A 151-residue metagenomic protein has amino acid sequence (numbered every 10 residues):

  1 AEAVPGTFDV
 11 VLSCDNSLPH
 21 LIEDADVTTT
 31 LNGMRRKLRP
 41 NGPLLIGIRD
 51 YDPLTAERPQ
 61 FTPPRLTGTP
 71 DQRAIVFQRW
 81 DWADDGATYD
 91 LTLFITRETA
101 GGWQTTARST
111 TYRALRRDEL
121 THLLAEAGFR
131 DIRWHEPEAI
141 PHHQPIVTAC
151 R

Functional and structural regions predicted by a protein language model:
E2-V10: A short acidic, Gly/Pro-enriched loop at the edge of an enzyme's catalytic core that lines a small-molecule cofactor
A3, P19-H20, P53: Short glycine-rich, flexible loops that bind phosphorylated cofactors or substrates
D9-D26: A short SAM/SAH-binding and catalytic strip from SAM-dependent methyltransferases
I22, R39, R151: Short conserved AdoMet
D26-P43: A short glycine-rich, Lys/Arg-flanked "PGG" loop and its adjoining helix->strand segment in the class I
L44-L45, D131: A short hydrophobic/small-residue beta-strand
I48-E119: SAM-dependent methyltransferase
T111-R151: C-terminal lobe and adjacent flexible extensions of AdoMet/dcAdoMet transferase-like proteins
